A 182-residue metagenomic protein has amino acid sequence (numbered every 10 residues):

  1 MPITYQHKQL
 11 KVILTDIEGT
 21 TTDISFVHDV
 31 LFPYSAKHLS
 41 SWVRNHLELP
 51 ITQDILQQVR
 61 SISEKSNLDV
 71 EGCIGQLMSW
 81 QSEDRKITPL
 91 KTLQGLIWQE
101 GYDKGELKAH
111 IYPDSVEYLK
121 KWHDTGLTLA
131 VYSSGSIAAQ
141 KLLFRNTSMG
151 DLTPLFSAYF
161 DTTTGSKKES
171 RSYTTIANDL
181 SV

Functional and structural regions predicted by a protein language model:
P2-I13, S40-T52, I74, A109-Y112: Metal- and O2-centered redox machinery and metal/ROS homeostasis
Q6-D29: Asp-based phosphoryl-transfer active-site loop
Q6-K8, D124-L127, L180-V182: Glycine-rich phosphate-binding loop signature in dinucleotide/nucleotide-binding domains
T20-T21, H28, W98-Q99, S136-A139: Short, solvent-exposed loop/turn segments at secondary-structure junctions
S25-S79: Conserved phosphoryl-transfer catalytic core
E64-P113: Metal-dependent phosphoesterase signature
G95, G105-S148: Substrate-recognition element of Asp-dependent hydrolases with the DxDx(T/V) motif
S136-V182: Substrate-recognition "cap/lid" segment bordering the active-site pocket of phosphatases
